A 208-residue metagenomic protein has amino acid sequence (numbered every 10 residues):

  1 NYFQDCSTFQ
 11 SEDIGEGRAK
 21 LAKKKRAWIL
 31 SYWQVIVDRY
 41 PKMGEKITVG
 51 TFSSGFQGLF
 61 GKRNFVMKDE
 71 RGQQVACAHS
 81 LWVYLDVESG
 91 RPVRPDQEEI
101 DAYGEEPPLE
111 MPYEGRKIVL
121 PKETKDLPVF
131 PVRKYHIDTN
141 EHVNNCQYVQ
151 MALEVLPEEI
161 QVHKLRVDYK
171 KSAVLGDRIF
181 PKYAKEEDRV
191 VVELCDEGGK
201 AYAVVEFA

Functional and structural regions predicted by a protein language model:
N1-K46, L156, A208: Hydrophobic, proline/glycine-rich low-complexity stretches
N1-Y2, L81-G90, P95-Q147, E154-E159: Catalytic strand-loop segment that frames the active site of acyl-thioester-processing enzymes
G15-K23, K68-R71, Y113-L120, A152-L156: Intrinsically disordered, low-complexity boundary segments flanking structured domains
K24, I29-S31, E45-I47, L59-G61 (+3 more regions): A generic structural signal for short beta-strands and their flanking turns/coil linkers
I36, K42-V119, A173-R178, A184-A208: HotDog/MaoC-like acyl-thioester-processing domains
T124, P128-E206: Acidic/His-leaning functional-site neighborhoods
